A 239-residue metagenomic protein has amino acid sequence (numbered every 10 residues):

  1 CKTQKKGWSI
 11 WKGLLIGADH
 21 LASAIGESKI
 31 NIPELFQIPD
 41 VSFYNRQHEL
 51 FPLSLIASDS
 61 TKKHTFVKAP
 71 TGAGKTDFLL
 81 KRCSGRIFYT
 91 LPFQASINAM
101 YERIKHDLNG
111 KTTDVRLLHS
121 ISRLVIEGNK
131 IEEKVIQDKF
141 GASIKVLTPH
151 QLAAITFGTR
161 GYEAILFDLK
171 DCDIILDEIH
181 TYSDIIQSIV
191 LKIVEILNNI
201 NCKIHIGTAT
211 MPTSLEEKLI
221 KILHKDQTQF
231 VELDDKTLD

Functional and structural regions predicted by a protein language model:
C1-D239: N-terminal helicase ATP-binding lobe
